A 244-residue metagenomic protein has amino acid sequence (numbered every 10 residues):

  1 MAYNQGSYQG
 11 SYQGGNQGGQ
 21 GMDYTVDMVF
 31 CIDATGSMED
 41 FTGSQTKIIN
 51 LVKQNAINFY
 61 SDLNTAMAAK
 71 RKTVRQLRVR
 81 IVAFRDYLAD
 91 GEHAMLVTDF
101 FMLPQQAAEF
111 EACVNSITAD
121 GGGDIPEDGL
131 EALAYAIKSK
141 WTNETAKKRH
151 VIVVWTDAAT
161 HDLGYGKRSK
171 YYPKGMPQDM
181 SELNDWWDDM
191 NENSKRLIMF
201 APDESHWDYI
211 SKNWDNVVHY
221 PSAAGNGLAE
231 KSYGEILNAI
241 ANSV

Functional and structural regions predicted by a protein language model:
M1-V244: Acidic, low-complexity intrinsically disordered regions
